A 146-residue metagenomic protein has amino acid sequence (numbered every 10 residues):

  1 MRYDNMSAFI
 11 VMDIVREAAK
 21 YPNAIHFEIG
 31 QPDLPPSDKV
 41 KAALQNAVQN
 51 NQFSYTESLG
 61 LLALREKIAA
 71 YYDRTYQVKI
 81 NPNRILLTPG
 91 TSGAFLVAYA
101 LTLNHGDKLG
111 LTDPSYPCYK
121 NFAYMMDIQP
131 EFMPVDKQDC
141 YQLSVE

Functional and structural regions predicted by a protein language model:
M1-R2, D139: Glycine-rich "substrate-gating" loop/helix at the edge of Rossmann-like oxidoreductase active sites
R2-G90, V97: N-terminal small-domain helix-loop-helix segment of the aminotransferase-like
Q52-E146: Conserved core of the PLP fold type I
